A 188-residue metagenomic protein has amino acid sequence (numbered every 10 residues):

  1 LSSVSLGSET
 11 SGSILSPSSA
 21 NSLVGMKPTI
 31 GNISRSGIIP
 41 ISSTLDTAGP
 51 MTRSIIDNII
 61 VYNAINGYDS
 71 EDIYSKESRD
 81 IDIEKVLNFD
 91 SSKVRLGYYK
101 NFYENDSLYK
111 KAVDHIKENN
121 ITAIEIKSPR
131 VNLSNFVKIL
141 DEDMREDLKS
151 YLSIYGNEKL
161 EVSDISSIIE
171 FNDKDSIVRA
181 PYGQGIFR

Functional and structural regions predicted by a protein language model:
L1-S19, M51, Y62: Active-site-proximal alpha-helical scaffold in enzymes
S2-V4, S54, V94, N119: Loop/turn elements at helix/coil->beta-strand transitions in domains of secreted/extracellular proteins
S3-G7, V24-G25, G97-Y98, E125: Structural recognition of the beta-strand scaffold that forms the well-ordered cores of secreted hydrolase catalytic
T10-S36: Glycine/threonine-rich beta-strand-loop-alpha-helix active-site module that forms ligand/phosphate-binding
K27-K110: A short helix-breaking turn/cap at a secondary-structure junction
K93-G97, E142-R188: Short helix-loop capping/hinge segments that flank enzyme active sites or metal/cofactor-binding pockets
L108-T122: Short helix-loop-beta junction
I121-F136: Short connector loops at secondary-structure junctions
